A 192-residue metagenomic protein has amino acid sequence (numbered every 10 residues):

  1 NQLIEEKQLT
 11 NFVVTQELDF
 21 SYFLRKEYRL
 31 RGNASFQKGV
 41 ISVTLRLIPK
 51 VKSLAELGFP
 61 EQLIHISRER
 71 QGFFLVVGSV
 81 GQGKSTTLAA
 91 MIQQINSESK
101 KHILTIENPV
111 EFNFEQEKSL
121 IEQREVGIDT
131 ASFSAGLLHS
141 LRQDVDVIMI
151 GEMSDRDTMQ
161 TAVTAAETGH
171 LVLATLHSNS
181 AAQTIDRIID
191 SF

Functional and structural regions predicted by a protein language model:
N1-F192: Short, flexible helix-loop junctions that flank or precede catalytic/ligand sites
